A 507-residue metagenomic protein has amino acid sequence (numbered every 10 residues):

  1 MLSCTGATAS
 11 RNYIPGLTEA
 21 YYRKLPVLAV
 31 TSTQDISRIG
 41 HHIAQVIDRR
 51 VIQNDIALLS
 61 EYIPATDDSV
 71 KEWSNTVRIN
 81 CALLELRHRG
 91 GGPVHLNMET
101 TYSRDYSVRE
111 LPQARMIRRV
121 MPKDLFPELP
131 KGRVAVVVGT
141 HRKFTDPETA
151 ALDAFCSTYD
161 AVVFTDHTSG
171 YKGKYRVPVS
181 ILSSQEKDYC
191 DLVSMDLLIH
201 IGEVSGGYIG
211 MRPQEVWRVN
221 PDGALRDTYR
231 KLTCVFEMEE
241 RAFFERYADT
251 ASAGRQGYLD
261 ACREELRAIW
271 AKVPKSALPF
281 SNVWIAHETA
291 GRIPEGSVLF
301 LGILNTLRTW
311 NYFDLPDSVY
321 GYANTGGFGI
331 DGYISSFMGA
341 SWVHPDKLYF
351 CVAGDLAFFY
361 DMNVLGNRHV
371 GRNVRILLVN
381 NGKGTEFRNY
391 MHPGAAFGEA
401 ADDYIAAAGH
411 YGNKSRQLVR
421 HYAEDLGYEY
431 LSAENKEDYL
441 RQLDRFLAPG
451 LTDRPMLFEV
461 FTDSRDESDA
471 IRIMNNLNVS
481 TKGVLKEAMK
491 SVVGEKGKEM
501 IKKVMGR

Functional and structural regions predicted by a protein language model:
N12, V138-W217, P221, L225 (+3 more regions): Glycine-rich, anion-gripping cofactor-binding loops and their flanking helix/strand elements in enzyme active sites
A20, P26-V30, S37-I56, C81 (+1 more regions): Thiamine diphosphate
V30-I79, F164-E265, R368-H369: Glycine-rich, acidic loop regions that bind phosphate or pyrophosphate groups
Q34, M98-R104, T140-R142, T168-S169 (+4 more regions): Glycine-rich beta-alpha junction loops
T76-G132: Conformationally flexible catalytic loops at phosphate/diphosphate-handling active centers
L83-G90, L125-V134, F155, T289-E295 (+2 more regions): Glycine-rich phosphate/diphosphate-binding loops that line cofactor/substrate pockets in enzymes
M121-L129, D146-T149, Y189, A277-R292 (+1 more regions): A short, well-structured juxtamembrane/interface segment
P213-N305, Y422, G427, E434-D444 (+1 more regions): Phosphate/pyrophosphate-binding active-site segments
